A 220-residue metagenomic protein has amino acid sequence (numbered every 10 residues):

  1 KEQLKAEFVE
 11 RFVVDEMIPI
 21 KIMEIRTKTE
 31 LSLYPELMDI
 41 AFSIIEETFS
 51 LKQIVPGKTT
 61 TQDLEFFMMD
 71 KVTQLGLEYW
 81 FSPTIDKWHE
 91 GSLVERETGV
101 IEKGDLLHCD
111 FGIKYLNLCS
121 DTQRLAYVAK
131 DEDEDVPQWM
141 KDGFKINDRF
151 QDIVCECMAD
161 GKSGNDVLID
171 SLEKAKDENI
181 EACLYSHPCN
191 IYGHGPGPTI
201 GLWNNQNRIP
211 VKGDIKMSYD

Functional and structural regions predicted by a protein language model:
K1-D220: Active-site neighborhoods and metal-handling regions in enzymes and metal-associated proteins
